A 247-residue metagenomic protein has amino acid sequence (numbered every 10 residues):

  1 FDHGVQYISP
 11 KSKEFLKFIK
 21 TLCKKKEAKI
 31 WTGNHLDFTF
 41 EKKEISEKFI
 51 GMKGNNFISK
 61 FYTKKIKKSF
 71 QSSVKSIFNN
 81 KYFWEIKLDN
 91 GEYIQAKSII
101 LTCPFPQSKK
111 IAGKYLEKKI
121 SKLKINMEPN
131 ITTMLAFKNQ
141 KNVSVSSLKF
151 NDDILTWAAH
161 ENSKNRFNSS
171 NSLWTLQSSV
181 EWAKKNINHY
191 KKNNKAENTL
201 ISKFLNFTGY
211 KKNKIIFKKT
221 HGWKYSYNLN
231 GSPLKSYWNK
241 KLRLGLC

Functional and structural regions predicted by a protein language model:
F1, K164-S169, F217-C247: FAD-binding beta-loop-beta segment adjacent to the flavin cofactor pocket
F1-N34: N-terminal FAD cofactor-binding segment of flavoenzymes
Y7-K13, T32, L36-F61, H189-T199: Short beta-strand to alpha-helix junction loop
F70-E85: A conserved short coil-to-beta-strand element within the FAD-binding core of flavoproteins
L88-G91: Glycine-centered tight beta-turn/hairpin loop motif at sheet-sheet or coil-to-beta transitions
A96-L148, Y210: Central helical "cap/lid" subdomain
V143-S172, L176, K184: Anionic-ligand binding region
N168-L173, S178-K224: Flavin-binding catalytic cores
